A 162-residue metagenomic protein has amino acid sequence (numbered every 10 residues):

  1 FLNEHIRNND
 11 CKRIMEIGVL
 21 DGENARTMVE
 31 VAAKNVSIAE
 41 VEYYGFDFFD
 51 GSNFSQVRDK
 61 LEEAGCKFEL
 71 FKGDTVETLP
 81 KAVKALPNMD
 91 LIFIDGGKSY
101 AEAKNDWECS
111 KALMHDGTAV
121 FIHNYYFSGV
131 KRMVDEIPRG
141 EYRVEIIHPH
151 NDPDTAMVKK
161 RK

Functional and structural regions predicted by a protein language model:
F1-K162: S-adenosylmethionine/decaboxylated-SAM
